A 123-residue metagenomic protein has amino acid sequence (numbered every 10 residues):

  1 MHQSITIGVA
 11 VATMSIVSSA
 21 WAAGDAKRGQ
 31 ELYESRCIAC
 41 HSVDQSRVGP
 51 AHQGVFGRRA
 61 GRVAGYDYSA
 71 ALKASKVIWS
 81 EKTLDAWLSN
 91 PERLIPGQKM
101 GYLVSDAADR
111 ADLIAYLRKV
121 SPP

Functional and structural regions predicted by a protein language model:
M1-V9: Bacterial N-terminal signal peptides that target proteins for export
V17-S19: N-terminal signal peptide c-region/cleavage motif recognized by signal peptidases
G24-R47, H52: Sequence/structural segment immediately N-terminal to covalent heme-attachment motifs in c-type and related
A26, P50-A70: Short glycine/threonine-rich turn/loop motifs
A26, Q30, Q45, V77 (+2 more regions): Solvent-exposed, acidic/flexible segments
Q45, F56-A60, S89, R118: A generic structural signal for secondary-structure junctions that act as hinges or helix/strand caps at the edges
G65-D85: Short Fe-S-cluster ligation motifs
S80-P123: C-terminal capping alpha-helices of c-type cytochrome domains
